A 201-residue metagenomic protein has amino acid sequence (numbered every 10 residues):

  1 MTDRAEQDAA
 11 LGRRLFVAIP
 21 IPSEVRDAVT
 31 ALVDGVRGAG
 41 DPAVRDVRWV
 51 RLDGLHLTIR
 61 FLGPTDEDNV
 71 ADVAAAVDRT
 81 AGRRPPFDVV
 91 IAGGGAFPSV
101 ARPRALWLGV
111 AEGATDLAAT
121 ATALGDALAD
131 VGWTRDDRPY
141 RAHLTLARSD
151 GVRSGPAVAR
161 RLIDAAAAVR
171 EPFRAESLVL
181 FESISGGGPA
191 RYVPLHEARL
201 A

Functional and structural regions predicted by a protein language model:
M1-A201: Histidine-dependent nucleotide/RNA phosphoesterase domain, centered on the 2H-phosphoesterase fold with its duplicated
